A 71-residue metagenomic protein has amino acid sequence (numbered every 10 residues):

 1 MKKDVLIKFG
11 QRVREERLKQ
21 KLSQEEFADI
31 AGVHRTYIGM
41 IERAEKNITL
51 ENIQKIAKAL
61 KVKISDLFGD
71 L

Functional and structural regions predicted by a protein language model:
M1-K8: A detector for short, charged/polar N-terminal pre-domain segments
Q11-E26: Short basic helix-loop element that most often maps to the first helix and adjoining turn of HTH DNA-binding modules
V13, F27-A28, I38-I41, L67: Conserved hydrophobic/aromatic packing and binding residues within compact polymer-binding modules
L18, D29, K58: Alpha-helical residues within the helix-turn-helix
G32-K46: Recognition helix of helix-turn-helix/homeodomain-like DNA-binding domains that insert into the DNA major groove
R43, V62, G69: Short, conserved catalytic or interaction motifs in soluble domains
N52-D66: DNA major-groove recognition helix of helix-turn-helix/homeodomain DNA-binding modules
